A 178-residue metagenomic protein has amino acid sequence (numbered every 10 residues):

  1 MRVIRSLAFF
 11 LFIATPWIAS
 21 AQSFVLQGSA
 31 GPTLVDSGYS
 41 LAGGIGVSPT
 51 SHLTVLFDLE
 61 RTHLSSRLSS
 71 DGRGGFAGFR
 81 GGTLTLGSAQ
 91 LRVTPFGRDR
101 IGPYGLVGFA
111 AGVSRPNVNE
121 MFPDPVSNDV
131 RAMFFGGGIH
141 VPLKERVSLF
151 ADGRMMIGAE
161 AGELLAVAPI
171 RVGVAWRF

Functional and structural regions predicted by a protein language model:
M1-S23: Cleavable N-terminal export/targeting peptides
I4-L7, M133, A168: Alpha-helical transmembrane segments
S23-D36, V55-T62, V107-A111, L149-A159: Transmembrane beta-strand segments that form the barrel wall of outer-membrane beta-barrel proteins
A30-L41, D99, A159-V167: Solvent-exposed loop/turn segments connecting transmembrane beta-strands in outer-membrane beta-barrel proteins
T33, F79, P125-S127, G162: Residue-level "hotspot" positions that anchor or transmit function at local structural transition points
G38-G43, L86-S88: Short amphipathic alpha-helical segment that frequently serves as the phosphate-/nucleotide-binding helix
V47-M121, N128-G136, V141-L149, I170-F178: Gram-negative (and chloroplast) outer-membrane scaffold detector with strong preference for beta-barrel transmembrane
D152, M156-F178: Hydrophobic secondary-structure block in the mid-to-C-terminal portion of proteins
